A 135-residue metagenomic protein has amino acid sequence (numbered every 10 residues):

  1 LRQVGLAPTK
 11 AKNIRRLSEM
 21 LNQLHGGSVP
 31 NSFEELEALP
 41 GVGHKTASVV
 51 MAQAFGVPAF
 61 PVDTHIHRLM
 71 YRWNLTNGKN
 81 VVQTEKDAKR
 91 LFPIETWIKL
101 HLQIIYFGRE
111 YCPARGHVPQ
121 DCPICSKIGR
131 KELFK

Functional and structural regions predicted by a protein language model:
L1-K135: Catalytic cores of DNA base-excision repair glycosylases
